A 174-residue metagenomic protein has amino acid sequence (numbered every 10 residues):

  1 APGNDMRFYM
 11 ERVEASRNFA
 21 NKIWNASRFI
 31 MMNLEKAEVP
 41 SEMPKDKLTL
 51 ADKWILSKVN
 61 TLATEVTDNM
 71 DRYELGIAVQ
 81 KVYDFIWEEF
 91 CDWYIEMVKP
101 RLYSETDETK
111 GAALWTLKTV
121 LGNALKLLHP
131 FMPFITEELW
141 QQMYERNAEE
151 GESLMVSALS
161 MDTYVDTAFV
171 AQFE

Functional and structural regions predicted by a protein language model:
A1, E11, N18, L75 (+5 more regions): An acidic- and aromatic-residue-enriched active-site/binding cleft used to recognize and process polar
A1, N18-M31, L50-L62, Q80-P100: Core structural elements
A1-L48, E145-S153: Catalytic adenosine-cofactor/nucleotide-binding cores of aminoacyl-tRNA synthetases and other
M6-I30, Q80-Y83, L114-T136: Structured ligand/cofactor/substrate-binding pocket environments in proteins
A37-T64, E96-E174: Acidic, turn-prone loop/beta-hairpin segments
M70-I77: Short helix-adjacent coil turns
